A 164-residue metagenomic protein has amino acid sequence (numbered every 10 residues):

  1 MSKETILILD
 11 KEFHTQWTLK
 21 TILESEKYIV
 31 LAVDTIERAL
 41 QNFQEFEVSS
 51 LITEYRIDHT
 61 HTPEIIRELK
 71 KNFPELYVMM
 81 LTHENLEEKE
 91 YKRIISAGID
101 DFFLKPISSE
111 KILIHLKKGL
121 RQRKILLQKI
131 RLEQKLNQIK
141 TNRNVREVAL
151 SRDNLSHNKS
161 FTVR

Functional and structural regions predicted by a protein language model:
E12-A32: Two-component/phosphorelay signaling modules centered on CheY-like receiver
Y28, Q44-F46, L69-E75, A97: Conserved phosphotransfer cores of two-component systems
A32-S50, E54: Acidic, metal-coordinating helix/loop segments flanking the phosphotransfer/catalytic sites of two-component signaling
S49-L69, E87: Conserved phosphotransfer microenvironments
E64, N85-D101: Alpha4 helix (beta4-alpha4-beta5 surface) of REC/receiver domains from two-component response regulators
E75-L86: A short, hydrophobic beta-strand element within the central beta-sheet of small alpha/beta folds
I107-L116, K124: C-terminal output helix
Q122-R164: CheY-like receiver
